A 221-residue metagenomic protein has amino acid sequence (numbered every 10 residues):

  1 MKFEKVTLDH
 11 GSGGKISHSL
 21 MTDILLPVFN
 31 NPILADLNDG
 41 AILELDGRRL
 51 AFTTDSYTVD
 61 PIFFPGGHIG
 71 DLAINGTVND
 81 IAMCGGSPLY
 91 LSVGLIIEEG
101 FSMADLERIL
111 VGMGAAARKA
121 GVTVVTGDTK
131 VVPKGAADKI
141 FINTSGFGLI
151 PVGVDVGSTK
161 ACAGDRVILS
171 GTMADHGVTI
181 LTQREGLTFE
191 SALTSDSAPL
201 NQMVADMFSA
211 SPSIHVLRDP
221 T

Functional and structural regions predicted by a protein language model:
M1-T221: Helix-biased detector of long, well-ordered alpha-helical tracts
